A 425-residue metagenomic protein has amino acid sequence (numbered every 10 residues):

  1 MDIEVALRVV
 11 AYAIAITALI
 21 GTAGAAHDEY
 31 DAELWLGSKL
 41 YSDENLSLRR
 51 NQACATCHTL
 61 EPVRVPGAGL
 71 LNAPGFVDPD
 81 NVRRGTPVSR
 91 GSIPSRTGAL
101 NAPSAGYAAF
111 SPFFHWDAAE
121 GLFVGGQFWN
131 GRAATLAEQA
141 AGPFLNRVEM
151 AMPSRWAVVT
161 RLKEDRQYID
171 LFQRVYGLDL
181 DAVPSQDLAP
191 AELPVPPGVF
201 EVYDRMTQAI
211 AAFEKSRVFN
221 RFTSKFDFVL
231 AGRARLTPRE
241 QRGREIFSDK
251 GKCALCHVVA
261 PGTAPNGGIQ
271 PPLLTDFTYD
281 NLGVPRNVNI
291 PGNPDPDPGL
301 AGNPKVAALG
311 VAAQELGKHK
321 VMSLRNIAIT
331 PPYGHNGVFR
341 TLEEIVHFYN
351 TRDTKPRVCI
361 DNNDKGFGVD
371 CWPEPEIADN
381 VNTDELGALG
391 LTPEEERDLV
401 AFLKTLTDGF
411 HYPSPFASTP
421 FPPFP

Functional and structural regions predicted by a protein language model:
M1-V10: Bacterial N-terminal signal peptides that target proteins for export
V10-A18: Bacterial N-terminal signal peptides
T17-A25: Short hydrophobic alpha-helical membrane-anchoring segments
G24-P425: Periplasmic c-type cytochrome electron-transfer domains
